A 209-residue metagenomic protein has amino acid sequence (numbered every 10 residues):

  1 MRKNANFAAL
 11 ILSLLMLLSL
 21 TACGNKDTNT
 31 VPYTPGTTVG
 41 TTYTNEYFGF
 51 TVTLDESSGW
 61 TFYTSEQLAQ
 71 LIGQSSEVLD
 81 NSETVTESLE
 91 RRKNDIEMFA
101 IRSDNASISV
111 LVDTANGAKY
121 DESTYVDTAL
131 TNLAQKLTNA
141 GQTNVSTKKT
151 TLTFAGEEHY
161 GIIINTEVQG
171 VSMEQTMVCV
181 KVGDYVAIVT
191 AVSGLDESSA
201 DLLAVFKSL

Functional and structural regions predicted by a protein language model:
M1-I11: Bacterial N-terminal signal peptides that target proteins for export
L18-A22: C-terminal motif of bacterial Sec signal peptides marking the signal peptidase cleavage site
G24-K26: Bacterial signal peptide processing site
T28-K93: N-terminal "mature-domain start" segment
E56-S58, S103-A106, A155-E157, C179-A187: Short, solvent-exposed coil/turn segments at beta-strand boundaries
S57-W60, K136, V182-L209: Surface-exposed amphipathic alpha-helical segments
W60, I162-T166, V171-I188: A short, solvent-exposed beta-edge/loop patch
L68-V168, S172-E174: Conserved polar/disulfide-associated segments of primarily extracytoplasmic proteins
